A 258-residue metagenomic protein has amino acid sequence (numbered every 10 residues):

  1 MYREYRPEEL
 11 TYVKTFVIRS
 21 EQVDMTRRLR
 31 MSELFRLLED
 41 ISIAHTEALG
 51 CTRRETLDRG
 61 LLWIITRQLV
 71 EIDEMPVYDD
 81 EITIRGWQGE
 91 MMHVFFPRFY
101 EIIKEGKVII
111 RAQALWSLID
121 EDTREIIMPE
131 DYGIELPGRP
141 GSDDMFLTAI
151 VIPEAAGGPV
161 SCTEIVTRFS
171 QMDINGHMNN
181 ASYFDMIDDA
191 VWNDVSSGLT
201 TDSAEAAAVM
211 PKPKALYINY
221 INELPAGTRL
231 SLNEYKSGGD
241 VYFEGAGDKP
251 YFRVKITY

Functional and structural regions predicted by a protein language model:
M1-I65, R111-Q113, D120-K212: Hot-dog-fold acyl-thioester-processing enzymes
E8-K14, L69-I150, Y220, L224-R229 (+1 more regions): HotDog/MaoC-like acyl-thioester-processing domains
G60-M75, V209-E223: Small beta-barrel nucleic-acid-binding modules, principally OB-folds
H177-Y258: Structured core of small recognition/catalytic domains
